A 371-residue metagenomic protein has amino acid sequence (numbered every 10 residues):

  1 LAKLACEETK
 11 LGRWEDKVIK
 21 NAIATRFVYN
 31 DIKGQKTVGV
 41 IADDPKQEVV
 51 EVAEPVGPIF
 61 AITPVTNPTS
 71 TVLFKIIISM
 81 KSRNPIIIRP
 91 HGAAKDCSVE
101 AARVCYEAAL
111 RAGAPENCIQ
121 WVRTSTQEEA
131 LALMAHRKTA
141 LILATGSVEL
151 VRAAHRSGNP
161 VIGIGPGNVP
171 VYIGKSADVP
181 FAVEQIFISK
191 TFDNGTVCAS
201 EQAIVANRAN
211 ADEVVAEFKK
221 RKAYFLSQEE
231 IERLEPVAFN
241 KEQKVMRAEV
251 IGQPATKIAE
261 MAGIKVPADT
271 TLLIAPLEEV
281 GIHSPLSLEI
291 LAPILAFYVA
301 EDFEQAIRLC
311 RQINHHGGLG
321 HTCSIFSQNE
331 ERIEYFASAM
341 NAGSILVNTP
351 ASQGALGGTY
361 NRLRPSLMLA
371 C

Functional and structural regions predicted by a protein language model:
L1-V50, K220: N-terminal Rossmann-like NAD(P)+-binding subdomain of aldehyde/semialdehyde dehydrogenases
V40-F181: Rossmann-like NAD(P) dinucleotide-binding subdomain of oxidoreductase/dehydrogenase enzymes
G57-A61, I77-I78, N84-I87, N117-Q120 (+11 more regions): Structural motif
K75-S79, R103, G158-P160, I188 (+4 more regions): Short, solvent-exposed amphipathic alpha-helical segments in soluble enzyme and RNA/protein-processing domains
K81, E100, V151-G281: ALDH superfamily catalytic-core signature
H91, G146, R208, N348-A351: Short secondary-structure boundary segments
M134-R137, D178, F239-A248, L286-E289 (+1 more regions): Short, surface-exposed amphipathic charged segments that create phosphate/polyanion-binding patches used for binding
I264-C371: Conserved C-terminal structural/oligomerization subdomain of aldehyde/semialdehyde dehydrogenase
